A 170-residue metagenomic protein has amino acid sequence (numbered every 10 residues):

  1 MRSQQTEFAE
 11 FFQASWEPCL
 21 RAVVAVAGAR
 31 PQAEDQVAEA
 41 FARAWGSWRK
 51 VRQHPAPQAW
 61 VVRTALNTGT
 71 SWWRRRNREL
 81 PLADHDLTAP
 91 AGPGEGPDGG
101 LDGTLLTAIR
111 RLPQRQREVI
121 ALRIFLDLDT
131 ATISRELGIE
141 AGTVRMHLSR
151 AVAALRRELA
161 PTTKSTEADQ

Functional and structural regions predicted by a protein language model:
M1-R21, P31-V37: A short, charge-rich alpha-helical start-of-domain segment used by transcription regulators
C19, V23, A33-A44, T64 (+3 more regions): Short, small-hydrophobic-rich alpha-helical interface motif
A38-W45, P55-R78, L148, V152: Σ70-family region 2.3-2.4 aromatic/basic alpha-helix that recognizes the −10 promoter and nucleates DNA melting
K50-Q53, R63-D84, D98, R157 (+1 more regions): Arg/Lys-rich amphipathic alpha helix in sigma70-family domain 2
L66, T70, L137-T163: DNA-recognition helix of helix-turn-helix
S71, E79-G103, T107, D129 (+1 more regions): Internal acidic/polar
R110, Q114, L126-T143, A153-A154: Helix-turn-helix DNA-binding module
V119-R123: A short pre-motif secondary-structure segment
